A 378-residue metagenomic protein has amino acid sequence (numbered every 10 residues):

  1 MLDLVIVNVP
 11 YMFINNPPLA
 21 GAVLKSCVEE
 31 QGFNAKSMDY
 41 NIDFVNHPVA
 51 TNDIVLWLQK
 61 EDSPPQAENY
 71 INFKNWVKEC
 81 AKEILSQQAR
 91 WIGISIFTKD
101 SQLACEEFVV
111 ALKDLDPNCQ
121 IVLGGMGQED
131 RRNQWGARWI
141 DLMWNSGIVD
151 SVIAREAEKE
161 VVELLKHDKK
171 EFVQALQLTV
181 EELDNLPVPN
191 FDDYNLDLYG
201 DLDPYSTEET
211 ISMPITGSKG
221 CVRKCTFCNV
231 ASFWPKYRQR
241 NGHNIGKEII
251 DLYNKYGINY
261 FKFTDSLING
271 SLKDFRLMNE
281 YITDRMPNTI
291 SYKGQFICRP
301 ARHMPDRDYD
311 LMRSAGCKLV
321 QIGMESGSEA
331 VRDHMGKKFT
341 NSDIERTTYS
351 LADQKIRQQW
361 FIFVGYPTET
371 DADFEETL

Functional and structural regions predicted by a protein language model:
L2-G257: Acidic, low-complexity intrinsically disordered segments
F13-P17, S101-Q102, S271, A301-R302 (+1 more regions): Alpha-helix N-cap/loop-to-helix initiation residues
K25, E106-V110, I140-W144, V161 (+5 more regions): Short amphipathic alpha-helical segments and helix-helix/interface helices
H47, N133, E158, K273 (+2 more regions): Short, function-defining helix-loop hinge/capping sites that tune catalysis or transport
A50-I54, K169, M278, M335-K337 (+1 more regions): Short low-complexity, flexible loop/linker segments enriched in glycine and/or proline with clustered acidic
K159, D184, H243, F261 (+2 more regions): Residues in well-ordered alpha-helical elements
P189-Y366: Radical SAM [4Fe-4S] cluster-binding motif and immediate context
D308, T368-L378: Catalytic cores of alpha/beta
